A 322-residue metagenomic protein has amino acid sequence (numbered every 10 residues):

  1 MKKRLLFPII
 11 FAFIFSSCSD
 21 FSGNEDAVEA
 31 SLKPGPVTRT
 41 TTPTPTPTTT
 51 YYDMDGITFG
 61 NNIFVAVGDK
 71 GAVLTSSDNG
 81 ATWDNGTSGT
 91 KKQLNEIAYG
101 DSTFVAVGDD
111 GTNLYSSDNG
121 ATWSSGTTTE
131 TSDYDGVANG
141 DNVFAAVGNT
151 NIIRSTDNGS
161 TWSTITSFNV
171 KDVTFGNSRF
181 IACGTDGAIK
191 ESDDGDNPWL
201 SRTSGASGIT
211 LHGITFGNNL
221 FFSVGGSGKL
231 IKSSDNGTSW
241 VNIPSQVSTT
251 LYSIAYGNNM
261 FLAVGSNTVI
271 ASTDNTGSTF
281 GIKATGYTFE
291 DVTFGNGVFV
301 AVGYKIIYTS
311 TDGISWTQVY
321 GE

Functional and structural regions predicted by a protein language model:
L5-F13: Sec-dependent N-terminal signal peptides
F15-S17: C-terminal motif of bacterial Sec signal peptides marking the signal peptidase cleavage site
F21, E25-E322: Residue-level hotspots at or immediately adjacent to binding/recognition sites across diverse folds
